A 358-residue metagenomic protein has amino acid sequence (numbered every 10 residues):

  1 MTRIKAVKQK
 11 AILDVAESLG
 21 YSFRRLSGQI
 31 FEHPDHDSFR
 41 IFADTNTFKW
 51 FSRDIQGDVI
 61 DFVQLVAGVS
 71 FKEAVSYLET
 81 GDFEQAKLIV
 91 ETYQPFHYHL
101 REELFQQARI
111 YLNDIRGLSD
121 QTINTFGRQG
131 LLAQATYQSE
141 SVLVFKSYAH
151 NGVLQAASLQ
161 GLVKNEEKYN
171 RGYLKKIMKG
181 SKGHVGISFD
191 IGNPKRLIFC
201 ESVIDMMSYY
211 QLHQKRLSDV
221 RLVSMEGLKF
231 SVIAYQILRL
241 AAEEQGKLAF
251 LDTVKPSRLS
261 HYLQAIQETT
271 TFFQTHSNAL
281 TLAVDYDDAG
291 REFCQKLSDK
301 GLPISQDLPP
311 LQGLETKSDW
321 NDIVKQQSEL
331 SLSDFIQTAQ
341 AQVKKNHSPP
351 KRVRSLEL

Functional and structural regions predicted by a protein language model:
M1-E84: N-terminal structured subdomain of primase-like DNA metabolism proteins
M1-I4, F48-G57, H213-L358: TOPRIM fold recognition
S27-P34, S76-D82, I89-E91, T122-A135: Short linear loop/turn motifs
W50, V63, L112, F145 (+4 more regions): Terminal peptide-recognition signature
I55-Q56, K87-Q94: Acidic/polar active-site rim loop that often engages polyanionic ligands
L65, M206-K215: Short active-site loop/helix that positions an aromatic residue
E91-I191, K215, L356: Basic, glycine-enriched DNA-binding surface that flanks or lies within the catalytic cores of DNA
G192-E201: Conserved Lys-Pro-Asp/Glu-containing loop-to-beta segment of HAD-superfamily phosphomonoesterases, centered on
